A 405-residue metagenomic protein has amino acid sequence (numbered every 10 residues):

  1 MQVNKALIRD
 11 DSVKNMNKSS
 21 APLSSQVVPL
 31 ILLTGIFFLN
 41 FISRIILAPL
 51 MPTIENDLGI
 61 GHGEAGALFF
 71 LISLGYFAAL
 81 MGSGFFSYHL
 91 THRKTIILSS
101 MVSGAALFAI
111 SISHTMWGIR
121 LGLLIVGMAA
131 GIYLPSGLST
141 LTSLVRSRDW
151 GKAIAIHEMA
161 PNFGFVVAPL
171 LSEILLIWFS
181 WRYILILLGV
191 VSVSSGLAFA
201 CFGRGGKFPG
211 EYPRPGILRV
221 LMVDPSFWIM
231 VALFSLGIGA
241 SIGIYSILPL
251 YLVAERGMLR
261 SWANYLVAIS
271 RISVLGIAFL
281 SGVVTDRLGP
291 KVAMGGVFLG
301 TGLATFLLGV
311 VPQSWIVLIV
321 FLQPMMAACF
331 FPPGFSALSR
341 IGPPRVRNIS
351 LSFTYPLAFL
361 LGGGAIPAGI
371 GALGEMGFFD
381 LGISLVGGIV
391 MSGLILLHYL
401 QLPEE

Functional and structural regions predicted by a protein language model:
N15-L23, G205-M230: Juxtamembrane intracellular "pre-TM" segments in multi-pass secondary transporters
L47-A48, S226-V274: Extracytoplasmic gate region of multi-pass secondary transporters
A78-H114: Conserved MFS/SLC helix-loop-helix module at the cytosolic interface between two early adjacent transmembrane helices
A79-T91, A278-G289, G374: Helix-to-loop junctions at the C-terminal end of transmembrane segments in multipass secondary transporters
G122-A160: Cytoplasmic helix-loop-helix junction between adjacent transmembrane helices in 12-TM secondary transporters
H157-A200: Helix-loop-helix hairpin linking two adjacent transmembrane segments in secondary transporters
K291-G334: C-terminal transmembrane helical hairpin of 12-TM major facilitator-type secondary transporters
R345-M376: A late C-terminal transmembrane helix in Major Facilitator Superfamily
